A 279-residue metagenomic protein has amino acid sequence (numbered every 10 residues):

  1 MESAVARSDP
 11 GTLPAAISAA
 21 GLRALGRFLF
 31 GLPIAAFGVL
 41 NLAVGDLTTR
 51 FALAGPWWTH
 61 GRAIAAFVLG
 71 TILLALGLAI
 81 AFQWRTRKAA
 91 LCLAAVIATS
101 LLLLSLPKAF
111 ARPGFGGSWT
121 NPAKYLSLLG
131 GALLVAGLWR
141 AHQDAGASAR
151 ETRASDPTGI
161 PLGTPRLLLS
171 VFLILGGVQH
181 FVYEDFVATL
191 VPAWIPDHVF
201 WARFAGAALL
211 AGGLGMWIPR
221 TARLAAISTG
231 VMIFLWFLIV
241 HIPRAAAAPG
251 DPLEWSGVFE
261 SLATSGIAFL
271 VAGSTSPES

Functional and structural regions predicted by a protein language model:
M1-D46, A63-A75, A81-V182, F200-A211 (+1 more regions): Extended, low-polarity transmembrane helix blocks
L47-T59, Y183-I195: Short juxtamembrane and helix-loop transition motifs at transmembrane-helix boundaries in membrane proteins
